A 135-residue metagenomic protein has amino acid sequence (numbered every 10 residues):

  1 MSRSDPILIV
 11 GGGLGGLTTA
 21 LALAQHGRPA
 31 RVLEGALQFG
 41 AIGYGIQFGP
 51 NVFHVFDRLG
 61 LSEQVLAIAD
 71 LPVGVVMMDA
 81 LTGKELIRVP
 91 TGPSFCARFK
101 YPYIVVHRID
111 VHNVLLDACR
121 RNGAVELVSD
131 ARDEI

Functional and structural regions predicted by a protein language model:
S2-I7, A24, F53-I135: Conserved N-terminal helical subregion
L8, A24-Y44: Glycine-rich FAD pyrophosphate-binding loop
G13: Glycine-rich NAD(P) Rossmann-fold beta1-alpha1 loop
G16-L17: N-terminal Rossmann-fold NAD(P) dinucleotide-binding loop
L37-D57: Conserved N-terminal glycine-rich FAD pyrophosphate-binding loop of Rossmann-like flavoproteins
